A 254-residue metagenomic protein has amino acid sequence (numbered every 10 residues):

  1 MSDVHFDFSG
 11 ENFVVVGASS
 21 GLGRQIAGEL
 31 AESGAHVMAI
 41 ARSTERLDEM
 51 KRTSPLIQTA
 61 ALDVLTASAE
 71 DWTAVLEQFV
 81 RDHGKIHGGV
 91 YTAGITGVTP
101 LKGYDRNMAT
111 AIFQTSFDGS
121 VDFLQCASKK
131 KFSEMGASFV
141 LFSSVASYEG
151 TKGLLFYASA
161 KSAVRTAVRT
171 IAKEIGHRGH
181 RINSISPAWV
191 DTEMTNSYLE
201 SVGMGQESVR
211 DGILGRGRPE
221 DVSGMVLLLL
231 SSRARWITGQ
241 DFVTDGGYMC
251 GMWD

Functional and structural regions predicted by a protein language model:
S2-D3, L227, T238-D254: Short C-terminal tail/terminal secondary-structure segment of NAD(P)H-dependent dehydrogenase/reductase domains
S19-S20: Conserved glycine-rich cofactor-binding loop
I95, K102-D122, V140, V164: Catalytic Tyr-X3-Lys loop
L124, A160: Active-site helix of classical SDR
K129, K173-E174: Alpha-helical segment proximal to the catalytic Tyr-Lys
S144: Residue(s) in the substrate-gating loop at a strand-loop-helix junction that position the organic substrate next
G176, R181, I237-G239: Short, small/polar-rich loop/turn modules that mediate ligand/substrate recognition or access, typified
D211-V222: A conserved structural motif in NAD(P)-dependent oxidoreductases
